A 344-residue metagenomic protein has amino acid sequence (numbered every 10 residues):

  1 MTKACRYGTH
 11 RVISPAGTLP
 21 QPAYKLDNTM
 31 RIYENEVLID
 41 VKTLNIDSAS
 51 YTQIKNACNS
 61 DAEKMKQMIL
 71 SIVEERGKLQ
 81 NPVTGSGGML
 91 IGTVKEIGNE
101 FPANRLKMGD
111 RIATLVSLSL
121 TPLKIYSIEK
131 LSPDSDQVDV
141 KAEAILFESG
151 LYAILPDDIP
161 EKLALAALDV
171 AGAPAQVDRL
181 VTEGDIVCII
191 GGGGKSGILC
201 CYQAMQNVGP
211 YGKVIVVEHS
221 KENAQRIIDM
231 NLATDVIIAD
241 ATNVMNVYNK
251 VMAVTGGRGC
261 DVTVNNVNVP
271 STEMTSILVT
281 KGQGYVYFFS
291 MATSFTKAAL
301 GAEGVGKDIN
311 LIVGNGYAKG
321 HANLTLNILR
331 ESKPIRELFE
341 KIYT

Functional and structural regions predicted by a protein language model:
M30-N45, A57-L118: Glycine-rich beta-strand-centered segment in the early N-terminal region that forms part of a ligand/cofactor-binding
G88, I112-G184: NAD(P)H dinucleotide-binding glycine-rich loop of Rossmann-like/cofactor-binding domains, especially the beta1-alpha1
G98, V116-S117, P122, G191 (+1 more regions): Conserved "cap/hinge" positions at secondary-structure junctions
D157-A239: Mid-domain Rossmann-like dinucleotide-binding core that forms the NAD(H)/NADP(H) cofactor-binding site
V244-R258: Short amphipathic alpha-helix with an adjacent loop that forms part of the alpha/beta core around
G257, L326-T344: C-terminal capping/lid region of NAD(P)-dependent oxidoreductase domains
R258-N265: Short SAM/SAH-binding signature in class I
V267-S332: Glycine-rich phosphate-binding loop and adjacent beta-alpha segment of Rossmann(oid) nucleotide-cofactor-binding
